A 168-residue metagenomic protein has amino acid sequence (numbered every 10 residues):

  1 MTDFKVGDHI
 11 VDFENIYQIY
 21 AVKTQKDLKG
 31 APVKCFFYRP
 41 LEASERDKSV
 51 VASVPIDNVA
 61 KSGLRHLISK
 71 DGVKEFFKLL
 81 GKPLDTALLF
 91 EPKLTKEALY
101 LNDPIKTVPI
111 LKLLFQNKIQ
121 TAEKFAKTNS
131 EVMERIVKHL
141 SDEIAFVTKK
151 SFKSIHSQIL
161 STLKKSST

Functional and structural regions predicted by a protein language model:
M1-D3, K26-D27: Short, surface-exposed secondary-structure edge patches
D3-F4, V11: Short, well-ordered loop/turn sites that connect or cap secondary structure elements
G7-H9, C35: Short, acidic/polar N-cap/turn motifs at the starts of alpha helices
D8, A21, P40-E42: Generic alpha-helical secondary structure signal
E14-N15, K34: Short glycine-/polar-rich loops that comprise or flank the Walker A/P-loop and associated switch/sensor motifs
N15-Q25: Short beta-strand-centered aromatic/proline hotspots
D27-D57: Short solvent-exposed strand/turn elements
D57-T168: Charge/polar-rich, low-complexity and marginally structured segments
